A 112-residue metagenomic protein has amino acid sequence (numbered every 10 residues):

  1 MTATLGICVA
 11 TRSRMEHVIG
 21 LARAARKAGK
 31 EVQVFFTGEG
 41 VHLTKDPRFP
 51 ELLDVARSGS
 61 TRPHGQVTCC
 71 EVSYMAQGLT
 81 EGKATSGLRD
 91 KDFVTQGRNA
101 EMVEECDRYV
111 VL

Functional and structural regions predicted by a protein language model:
M1, S60-T61, E101-E104: Solvent-exposed alpha-helices and their adjacent loops that cap or buttress functional pockets in soluble metabolic
A3-E16, G40-K45: Short, glycine-rich nucleotide/cofactor-binding loops
G6, Q33-F35, T68: A structural signal for isolated positions on well-ordered beta-strands in alpha/beta enzyme cores
R14-K30, V34: Histidine-anchored nucleotide/phosphate-binding helix
L21-K27, P50-L52, A84-T85: Short, solvent-exposed amphipathic alpha-helical segments in soluble enzyme and RNA/protein-processing domains
A28-D46: Small/aliphatic-rich secondary-structure junction motif
F49-T80: A glycine-rich helix N-cap at a beta->alpha junction
K83-L112: C-terminal structural segments of small proteins and small subunits
